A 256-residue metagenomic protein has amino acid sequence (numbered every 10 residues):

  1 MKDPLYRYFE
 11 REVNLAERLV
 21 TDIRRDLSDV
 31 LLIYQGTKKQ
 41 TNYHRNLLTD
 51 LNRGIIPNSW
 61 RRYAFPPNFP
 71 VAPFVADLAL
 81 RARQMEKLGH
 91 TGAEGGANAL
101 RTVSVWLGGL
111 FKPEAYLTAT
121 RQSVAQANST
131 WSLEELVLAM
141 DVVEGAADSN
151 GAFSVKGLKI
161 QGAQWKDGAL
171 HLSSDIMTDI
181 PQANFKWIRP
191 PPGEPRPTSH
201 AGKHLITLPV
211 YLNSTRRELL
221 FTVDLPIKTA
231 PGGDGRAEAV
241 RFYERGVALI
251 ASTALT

Functional and structural regions predicted by a protein language model:
M1-T256: Long C-terminal appendages of very large multidomain proteins
